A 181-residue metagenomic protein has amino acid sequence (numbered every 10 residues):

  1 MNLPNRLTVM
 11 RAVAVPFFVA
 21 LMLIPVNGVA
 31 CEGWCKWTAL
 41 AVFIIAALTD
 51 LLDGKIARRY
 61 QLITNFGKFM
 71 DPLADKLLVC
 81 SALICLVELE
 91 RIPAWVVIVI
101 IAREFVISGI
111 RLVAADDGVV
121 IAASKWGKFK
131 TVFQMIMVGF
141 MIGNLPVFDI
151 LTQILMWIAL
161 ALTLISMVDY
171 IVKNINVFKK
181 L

Functional and structural regions predicted by a protein language model:
M1-L181: Alpha-helical transmembrane bundles and membrane-interface segments of multipass inner-membrane proteins
